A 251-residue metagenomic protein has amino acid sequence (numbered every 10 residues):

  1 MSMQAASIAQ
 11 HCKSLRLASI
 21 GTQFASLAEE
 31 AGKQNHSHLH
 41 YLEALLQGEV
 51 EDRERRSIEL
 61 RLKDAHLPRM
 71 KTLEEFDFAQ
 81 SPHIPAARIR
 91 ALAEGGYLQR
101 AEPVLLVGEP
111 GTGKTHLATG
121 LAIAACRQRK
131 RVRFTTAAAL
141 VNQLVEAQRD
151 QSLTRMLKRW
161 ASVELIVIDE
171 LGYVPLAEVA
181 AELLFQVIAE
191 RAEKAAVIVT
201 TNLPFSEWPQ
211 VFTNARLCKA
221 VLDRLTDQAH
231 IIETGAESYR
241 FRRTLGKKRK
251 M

Functional and structural regions predicted by a protein language model:
M1-Q10, K247-M251: Intrinsically disordered, low-complexity and often Lys/Arg-enriched segments
A6, Q10-K13, T22-A25, H40-A44 (+12 more regions): Solvent-exposed alpha-helical segments within well-ordered globular domains of core cellular machineries
A9, L17-R69: Interdomain "pre-motor" coupling segment immediately N-terminal to P-loop NTPase/helicase cores
L17, E29-G32, Q47-E51, S81 (+3 more regions): Non-catalytic alpha-helical coupling and interface elements of nucleotide-dependent molecular machines and regulators
F24, R131-T135, A139-L165, L171-M251: Replace "adjacent to P-loop NTPase cores in ATP/GTP-dependent enzymes" with "adjacent to NTP-binding cores
D52, S57-A91, Q99: Clamp-loader machinery-focused feature within the broader ASCE/P-loop NTPase space
I84-S162, V211: Conserved P-loop
